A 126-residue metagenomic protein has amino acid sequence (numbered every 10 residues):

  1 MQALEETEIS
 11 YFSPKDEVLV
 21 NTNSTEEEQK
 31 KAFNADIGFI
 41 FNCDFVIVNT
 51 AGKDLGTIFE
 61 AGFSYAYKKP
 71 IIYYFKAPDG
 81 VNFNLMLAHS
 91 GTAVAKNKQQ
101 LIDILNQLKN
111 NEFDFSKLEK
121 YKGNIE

Functional and structural regions predicted by a protein language model:
M1-E126: Conserved catalytic or regulatory cores that recognize and/or transform ribose-phosphate-containing ligands
